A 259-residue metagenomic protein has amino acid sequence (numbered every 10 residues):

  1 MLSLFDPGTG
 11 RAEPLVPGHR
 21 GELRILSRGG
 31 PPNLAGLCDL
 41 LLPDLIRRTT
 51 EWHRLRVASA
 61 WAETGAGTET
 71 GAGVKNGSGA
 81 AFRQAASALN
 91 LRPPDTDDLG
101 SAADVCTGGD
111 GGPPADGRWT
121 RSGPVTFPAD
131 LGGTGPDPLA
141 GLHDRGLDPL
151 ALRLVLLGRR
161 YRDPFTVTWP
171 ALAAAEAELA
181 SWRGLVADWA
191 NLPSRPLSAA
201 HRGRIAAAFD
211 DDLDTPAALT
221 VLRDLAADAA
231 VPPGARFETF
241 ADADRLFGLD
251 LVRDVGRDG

Functional and structural regions predicted by a protein language model:
M1-A35, L42, W52-G259: Structural preference for alpha-helix termini/caps and helix-kink/transition segments
